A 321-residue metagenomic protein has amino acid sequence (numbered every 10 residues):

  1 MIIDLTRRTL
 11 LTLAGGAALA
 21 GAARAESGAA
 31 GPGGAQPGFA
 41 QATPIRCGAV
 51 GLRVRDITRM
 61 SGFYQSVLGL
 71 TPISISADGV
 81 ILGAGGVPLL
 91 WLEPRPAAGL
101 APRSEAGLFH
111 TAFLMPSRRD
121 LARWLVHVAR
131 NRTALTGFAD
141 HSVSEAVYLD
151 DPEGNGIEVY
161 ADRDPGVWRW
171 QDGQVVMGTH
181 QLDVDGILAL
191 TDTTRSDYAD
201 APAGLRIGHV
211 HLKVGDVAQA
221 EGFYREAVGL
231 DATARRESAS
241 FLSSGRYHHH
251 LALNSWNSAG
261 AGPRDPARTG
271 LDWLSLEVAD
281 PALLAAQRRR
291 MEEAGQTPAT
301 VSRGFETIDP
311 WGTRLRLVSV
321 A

Functional and structural regions predicted by a protein language model:
M1-A17: N-terminal secretory signal peptides and thylakoid transit peptides that target proteins across membranes
A23-S27: Boundary at the C-terminal end of the N-terminal hydrophobic targeting segment
G28-T58, H110-F113, D164-A218, L271-L276 (+1 more regions): N-terminal beta-strand motif that seeds the catalytic metal site of vicinal oxygen chelate
G33-A98, E105-H110: An N-terminus-focused feature that recognizes amino-terminal "leader" regions
I45, L52-R59, A112-G156, V214-Q219 (+2 more regions): Vicinal oxygen chelate
D56-T71, H127, D216-A232: Amphipathic alpha-helical segments
T71-A106, G156-R163, D231-T269, T307-P310 (+1 more regions): Conserved short beta-strand elements that form part of the metal-binding/catalytic scaffold of enzyme active sites
D78-S142, V147-R163, V167-G173: Active-site-adjacent scaffolding segments
